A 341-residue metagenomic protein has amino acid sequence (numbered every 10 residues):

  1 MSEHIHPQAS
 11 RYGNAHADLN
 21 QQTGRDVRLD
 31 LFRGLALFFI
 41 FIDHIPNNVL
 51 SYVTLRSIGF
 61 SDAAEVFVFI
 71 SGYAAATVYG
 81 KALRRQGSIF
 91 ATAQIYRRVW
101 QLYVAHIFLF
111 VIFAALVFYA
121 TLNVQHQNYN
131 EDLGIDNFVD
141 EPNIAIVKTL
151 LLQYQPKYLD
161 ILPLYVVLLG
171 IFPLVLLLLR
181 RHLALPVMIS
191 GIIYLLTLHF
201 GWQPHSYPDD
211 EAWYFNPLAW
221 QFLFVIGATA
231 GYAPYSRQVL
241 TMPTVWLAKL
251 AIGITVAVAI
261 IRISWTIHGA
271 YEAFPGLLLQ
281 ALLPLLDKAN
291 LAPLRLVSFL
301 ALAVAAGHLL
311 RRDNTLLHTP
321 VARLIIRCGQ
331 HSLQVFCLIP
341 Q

Functional and structural regions predicted by a protein language model:
S2-Q341: Alpha-helical transmembrane segments and their immediate juxtamembrane cytosolic regions
